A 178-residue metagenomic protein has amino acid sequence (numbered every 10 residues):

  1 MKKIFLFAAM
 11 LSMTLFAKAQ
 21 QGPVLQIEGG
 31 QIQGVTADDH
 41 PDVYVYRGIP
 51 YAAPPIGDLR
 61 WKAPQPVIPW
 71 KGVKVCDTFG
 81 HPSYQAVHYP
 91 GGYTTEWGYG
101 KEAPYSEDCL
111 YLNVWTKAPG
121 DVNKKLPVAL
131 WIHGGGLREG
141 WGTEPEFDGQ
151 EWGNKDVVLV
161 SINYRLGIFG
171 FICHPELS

Functional and structural regions predicted by a protein language model:
M1-Q21: Bacterial Sec-dependent N-terminal signal peptides
Q20-S178: Non-catalytic accessory segments of hydrolases
